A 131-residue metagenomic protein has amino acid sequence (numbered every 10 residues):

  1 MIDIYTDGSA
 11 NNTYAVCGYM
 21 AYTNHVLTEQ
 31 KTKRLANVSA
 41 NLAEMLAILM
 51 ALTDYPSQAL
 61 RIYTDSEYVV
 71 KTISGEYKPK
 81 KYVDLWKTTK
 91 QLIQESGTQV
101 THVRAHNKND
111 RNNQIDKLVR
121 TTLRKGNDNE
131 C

Functional and structural regions predicted by a protein language model:
M1, K125-C131: Short intrinsically disordered terminal tails
M1-L42, M50-Q58: RNase H-like nuclease fold core
T6-Y14, L49-L118, L123, N127: RNase H catalytic domain
K33-N37, Q91-E95, E130-C131: Short C-terminal domain-edge/linker segments immediately following a structured domain
L46: Active-site phosphate/pyrophosphate-handling residues
